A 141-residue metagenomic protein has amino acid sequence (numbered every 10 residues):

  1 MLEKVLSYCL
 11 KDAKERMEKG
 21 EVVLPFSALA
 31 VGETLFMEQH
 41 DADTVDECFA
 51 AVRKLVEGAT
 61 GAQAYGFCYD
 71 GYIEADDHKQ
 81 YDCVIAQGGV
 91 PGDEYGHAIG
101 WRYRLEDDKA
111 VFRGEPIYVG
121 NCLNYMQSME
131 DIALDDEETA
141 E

Functional and structural regions predicted by a protein language model:
M1-L55: N-terminal domain-onset segments
G20-V22, G61, H78-Q80: Solvent-exposed loop and beta-edge segments used for protein-protein assembly and interaction
A42-D76: Mature extracytoplasmic domains of secretory-pathway proteins
A64-E141: Low-complexity intrinsically disordered segments
